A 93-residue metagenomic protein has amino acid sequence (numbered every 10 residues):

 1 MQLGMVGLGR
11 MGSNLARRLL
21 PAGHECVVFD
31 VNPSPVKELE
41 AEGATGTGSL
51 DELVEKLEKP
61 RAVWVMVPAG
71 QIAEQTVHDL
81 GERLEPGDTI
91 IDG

Functional and structural regions predicted by a protein language model:
M1-V65, R83-G93: NAD(P)+-binding Rossmann beta1-loop-alpha1 motif at the extreme N-terminus of oxidoreductases
V65-D79: Beta-loop-alpha module in the N-terminal Rossmann-like domain of NAD(P)-dependent dehydrogenases, especially those
